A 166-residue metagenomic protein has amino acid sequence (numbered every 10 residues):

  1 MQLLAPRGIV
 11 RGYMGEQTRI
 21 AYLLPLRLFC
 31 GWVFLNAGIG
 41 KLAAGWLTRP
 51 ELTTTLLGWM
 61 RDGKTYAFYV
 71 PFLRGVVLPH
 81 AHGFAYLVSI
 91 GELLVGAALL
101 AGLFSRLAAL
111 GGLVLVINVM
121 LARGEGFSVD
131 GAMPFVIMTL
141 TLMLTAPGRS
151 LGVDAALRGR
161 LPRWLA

Functional and structural regions predicted by a protein language model:
M1-L94, A101-A166: Extended, low-polarity transmembrane helix blocks
